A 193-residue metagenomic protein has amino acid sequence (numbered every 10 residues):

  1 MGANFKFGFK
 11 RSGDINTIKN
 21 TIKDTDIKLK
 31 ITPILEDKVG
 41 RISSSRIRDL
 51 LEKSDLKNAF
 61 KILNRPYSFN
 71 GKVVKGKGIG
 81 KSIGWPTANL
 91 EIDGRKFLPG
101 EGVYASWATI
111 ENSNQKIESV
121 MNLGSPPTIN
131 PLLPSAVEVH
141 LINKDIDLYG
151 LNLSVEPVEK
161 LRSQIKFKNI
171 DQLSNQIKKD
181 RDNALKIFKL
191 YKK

Functional and structural regions predicted by a protein language model:
M1-R11: Acidic beta-strand-to-loop metal/phosphate-binding motif
K10-S12, R41-S43, L132: Short, well-ordered secondary-structure micro-motifs
R11-I18, E138: Charged helix-capping and loop-helix junction motifs
T17, R46, N58, N169-Q172: An acidic, carboxylate-rich microenvironment
I22-N122: Glycine-rich, Lys/Arg-enriched anion-binding loops that position phosphate/diphosphate groups for phosphoryl
G76-K193: Phosphate/ribose-recognition catalytic cores of enzymes acting on nucleotide-derived substrates
